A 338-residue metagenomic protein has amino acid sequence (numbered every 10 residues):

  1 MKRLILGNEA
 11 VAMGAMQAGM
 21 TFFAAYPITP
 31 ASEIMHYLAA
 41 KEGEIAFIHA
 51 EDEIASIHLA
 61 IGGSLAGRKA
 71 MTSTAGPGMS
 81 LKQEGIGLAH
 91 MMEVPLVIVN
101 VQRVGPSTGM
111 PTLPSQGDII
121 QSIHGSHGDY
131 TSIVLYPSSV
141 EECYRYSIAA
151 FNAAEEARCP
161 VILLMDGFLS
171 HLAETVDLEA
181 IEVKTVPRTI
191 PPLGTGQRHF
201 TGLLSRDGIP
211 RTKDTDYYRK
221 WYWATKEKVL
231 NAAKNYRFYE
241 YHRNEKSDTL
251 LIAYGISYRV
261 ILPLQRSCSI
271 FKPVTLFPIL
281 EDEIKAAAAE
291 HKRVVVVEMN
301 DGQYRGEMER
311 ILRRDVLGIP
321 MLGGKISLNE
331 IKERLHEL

Functional and structural regions predicted by a protein language model:
M1-H124, T131, K332-R334: Thiamine diphosphate
A40-G43, E227-K228, L262-F271, R313-R314: Short helix-loop-beta junction
I45, R158-Y241: Conformationally flexible catalytic loops at phosphate/diphosphate-handling active centers
T74, V97-Q102, I123, L135-P137 (+3 more regions): Short beta-strand segments
L113-D166: Conserved thiamine diphosphate
N235-F271, F277-E283: Redox- and metal-dependent alpha/beta enzyme cores, enriched for Fe-S-associated oxidoreductases and cofactor-handling
E298-L338: Peripheral docking tails and interdomain loops at the edges of cofactor- or intermediate-handling domains
